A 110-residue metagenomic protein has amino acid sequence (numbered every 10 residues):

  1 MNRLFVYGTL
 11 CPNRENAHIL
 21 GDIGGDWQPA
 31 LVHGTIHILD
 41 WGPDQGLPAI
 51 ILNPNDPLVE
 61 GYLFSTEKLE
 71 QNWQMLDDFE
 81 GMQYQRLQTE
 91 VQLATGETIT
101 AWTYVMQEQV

Functional and structural regions predicted by a protein language model:
M1-V110: Glycine-aromatic micro-motifs
